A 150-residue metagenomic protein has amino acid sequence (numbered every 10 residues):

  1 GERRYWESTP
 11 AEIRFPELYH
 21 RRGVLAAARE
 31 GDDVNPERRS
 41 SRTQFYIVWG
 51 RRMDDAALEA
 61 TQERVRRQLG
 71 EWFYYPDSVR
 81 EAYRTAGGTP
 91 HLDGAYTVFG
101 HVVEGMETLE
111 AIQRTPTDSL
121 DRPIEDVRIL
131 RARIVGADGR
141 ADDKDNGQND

Functional and structural regions predicted by a protein language model:
G1-D150: Cyclophilin-like peptidyl-prolyl cis-trans isomerases
